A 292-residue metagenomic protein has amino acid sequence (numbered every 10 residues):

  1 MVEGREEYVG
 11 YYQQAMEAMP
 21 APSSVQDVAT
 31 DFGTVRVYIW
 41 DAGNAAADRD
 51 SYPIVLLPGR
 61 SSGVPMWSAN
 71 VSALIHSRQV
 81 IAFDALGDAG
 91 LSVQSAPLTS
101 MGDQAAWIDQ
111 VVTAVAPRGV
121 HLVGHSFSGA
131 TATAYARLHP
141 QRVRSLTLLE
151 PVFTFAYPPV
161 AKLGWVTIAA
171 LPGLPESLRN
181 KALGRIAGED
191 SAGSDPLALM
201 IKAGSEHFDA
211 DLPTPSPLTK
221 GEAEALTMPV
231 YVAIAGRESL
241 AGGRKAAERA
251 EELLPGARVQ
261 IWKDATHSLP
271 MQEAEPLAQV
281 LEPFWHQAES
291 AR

Functional and structural regions predicted by a protein language model:
M1-D27: An N-terminal hydrophobic leader/cap segment in hydrolases
Y8, R36-G90: Conserved HGGG/HGGXW glycine-rich cap/lid loop of the alpha/beta-hydrolase fold
N44, A82-V123, Q279: Active-site loop/oxyanion-hole signature of alpha/beta-hydrolase fold enzymes
G124, S128, A132: Gly/Ala-rich beta-loop-alpha elbow adjacent to hydrolase catalytic centers
T133, R137, R144-G173: Flexible "cap/lid" loop of the alpha/beta hydrolase fold
Y157-V160, G173-T227: Conserved alpha/beta-hydrolase catalytic His-Asp/Glu region
Y231-A265: Conserved loop-alpha-helix segment in the C-terminal half of the alpha/beta-hydrolase fold that carries the catalytic
A257-R292: Catalytic active-site module of serine/aspartate enzymes centered on a nucleophile-bearing elbow/loop
